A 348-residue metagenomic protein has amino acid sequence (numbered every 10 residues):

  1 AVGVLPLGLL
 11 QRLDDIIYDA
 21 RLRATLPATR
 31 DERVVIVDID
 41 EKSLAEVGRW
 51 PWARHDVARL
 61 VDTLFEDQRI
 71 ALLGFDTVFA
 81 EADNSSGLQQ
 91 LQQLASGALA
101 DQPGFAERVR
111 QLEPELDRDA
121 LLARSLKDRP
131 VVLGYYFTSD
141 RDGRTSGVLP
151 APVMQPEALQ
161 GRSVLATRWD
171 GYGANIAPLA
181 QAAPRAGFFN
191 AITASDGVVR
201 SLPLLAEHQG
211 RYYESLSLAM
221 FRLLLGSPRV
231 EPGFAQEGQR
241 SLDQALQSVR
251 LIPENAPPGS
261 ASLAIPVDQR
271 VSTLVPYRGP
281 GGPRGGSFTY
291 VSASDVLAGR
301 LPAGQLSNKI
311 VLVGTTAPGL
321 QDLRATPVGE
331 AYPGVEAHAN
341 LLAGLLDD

Functional and structural regions predicted by a protein language model:
A1-L263, A303-D347: Non-transmembrane functional regions of envelope-associated proteins
A24, P283, S294-V296: A generic structural signal for solvent-exposed, polar alpha-helical segments
A264-V291: Active-site Gly/Thr loop motif
S287-L301: A Trp-anchored, charged/polar loop motif used as the substrate-binding/catalytic surface of acyl/ester-handling
